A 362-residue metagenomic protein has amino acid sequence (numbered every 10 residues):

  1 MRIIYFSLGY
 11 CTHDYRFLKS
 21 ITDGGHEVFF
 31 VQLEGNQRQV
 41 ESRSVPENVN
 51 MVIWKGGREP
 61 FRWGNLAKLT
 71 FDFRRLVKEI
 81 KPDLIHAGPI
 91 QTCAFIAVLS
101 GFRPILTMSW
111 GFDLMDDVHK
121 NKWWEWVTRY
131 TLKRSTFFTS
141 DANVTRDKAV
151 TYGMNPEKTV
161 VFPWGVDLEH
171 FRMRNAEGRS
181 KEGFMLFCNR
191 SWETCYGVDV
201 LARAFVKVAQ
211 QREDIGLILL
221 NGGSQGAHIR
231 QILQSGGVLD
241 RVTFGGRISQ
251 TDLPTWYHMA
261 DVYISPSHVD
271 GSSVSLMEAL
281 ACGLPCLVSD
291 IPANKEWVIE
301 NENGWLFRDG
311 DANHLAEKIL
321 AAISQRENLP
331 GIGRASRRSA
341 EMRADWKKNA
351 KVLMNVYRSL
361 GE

Functional and structural regions predicted by a protein language model:
I4, R179-V206, I218: Conserved donor-binding/catalytic core segment of Leloir-type glycosyltransferases
G35-Q37, N189, G216-R230, G246: Glycosyltransferase donor-sugar binding loop
V77, L132, R247-I248, T255-A260: Short alpha-helical donor nucleotide-sugar binding micro-motif in glycosyltransferases
T107, R129, K133-M173, C195 (+1 more regions): Donor nucleotide-sugar binding/catalytic pocket of nucleotide-sugar-dependent glycosyltransferases
R230-I248: Nucleotide-activated donor-binding/catalytic signature segment of Leloir-type glycosyltransferases, i.e., the conserved
H268: Aromatic "clamp/platform" in nucleotide-sugar-dependent glycosyltransferases that forms part of the donor/acceptor
P285-V288: Short hydrophobic beta-strand element within catalytic cores of glycosyltransferases and related nucleotide-activated
E300-N301, W305-A312, A321-E327: Conserved acidic donor-binding segment of nucleotide-sugar-dependent glycosyltransferases
